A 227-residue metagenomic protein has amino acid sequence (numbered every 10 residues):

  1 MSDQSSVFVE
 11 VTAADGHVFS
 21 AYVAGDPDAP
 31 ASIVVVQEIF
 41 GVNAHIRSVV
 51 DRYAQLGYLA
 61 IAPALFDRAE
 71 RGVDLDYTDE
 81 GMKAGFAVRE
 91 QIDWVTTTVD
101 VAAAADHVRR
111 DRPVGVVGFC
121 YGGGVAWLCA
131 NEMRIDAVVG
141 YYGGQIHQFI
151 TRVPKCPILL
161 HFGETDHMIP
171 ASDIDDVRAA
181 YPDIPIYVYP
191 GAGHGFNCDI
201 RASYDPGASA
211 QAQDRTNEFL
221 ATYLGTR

Functional and structural regions predicted by a protein language model:
M1-R227: N-terminal cap/leader regions of alpha/beta-hydrolase-fold enzymes, predominantly small-molecule hydrolases
